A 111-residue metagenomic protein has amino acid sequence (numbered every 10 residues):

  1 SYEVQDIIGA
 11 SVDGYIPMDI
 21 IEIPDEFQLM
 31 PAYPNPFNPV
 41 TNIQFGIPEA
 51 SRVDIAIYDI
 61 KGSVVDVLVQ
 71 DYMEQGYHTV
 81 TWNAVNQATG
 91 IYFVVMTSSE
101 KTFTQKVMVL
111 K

Functional and structural regions predicted by a protein language model:
S1, N42, T79, I91-F93: Short, conserved beta-strand segments of beta-strand-rich sandwich/propeller modules, principally
S1-E22: Short, compositionally biased serine/threonine- and acidic-rich segments at solvent-exposed termini, linkers, or domain
D6, D59-I60: Short, acidic, Ser/Thr-enriched surface-loop or helix-capping motifs
G9-D13, V64, T102-T104: A structural signal for beta-strand boundary/capping segments at domain termini and interdomain linkers
P17-M18, V67, T81, V85-K111: C-terminal tail/sorting-segment detector
P17-Y33, F37-D59, T79-V85, S98: Glycine-centered coil/turn sites that cap beta-strands in beta-rich domains
A50, Q75-Y77, T89-I91: Extracellular Ig-like/FN3 beta-sandwich strand-entry sites
V65-M73: Solvent-exposed serine/threonine-rich low-complexity stretches and specific carbohydrate-binding patches
